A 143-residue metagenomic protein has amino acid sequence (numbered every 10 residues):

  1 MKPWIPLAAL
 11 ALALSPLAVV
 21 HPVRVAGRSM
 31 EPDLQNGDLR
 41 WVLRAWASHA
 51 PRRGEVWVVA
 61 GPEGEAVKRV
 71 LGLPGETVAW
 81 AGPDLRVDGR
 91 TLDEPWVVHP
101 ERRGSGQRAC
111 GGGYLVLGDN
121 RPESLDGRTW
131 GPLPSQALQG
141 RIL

Functional and structural regions predicted by a protein language model:
M1-L143: Extended hydrophobic leader/signal-anchor segments used for secretion and membrane insertion
